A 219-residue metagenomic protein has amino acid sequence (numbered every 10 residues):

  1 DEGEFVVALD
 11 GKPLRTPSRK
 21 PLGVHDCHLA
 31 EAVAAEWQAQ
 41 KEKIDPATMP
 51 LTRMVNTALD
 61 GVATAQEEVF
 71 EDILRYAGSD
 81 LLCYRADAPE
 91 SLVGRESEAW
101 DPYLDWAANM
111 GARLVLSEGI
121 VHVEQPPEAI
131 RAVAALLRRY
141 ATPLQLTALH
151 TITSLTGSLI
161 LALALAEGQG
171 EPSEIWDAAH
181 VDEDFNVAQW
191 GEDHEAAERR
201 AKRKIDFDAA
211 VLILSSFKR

Functional and structural regions predicted by a protein language model:
D1-T64: An N-terminal structural lobe/cap that precedes and organizes the functional/catalytic core across diverse proteins
K20-V24, L82-Y84, S91, L161: Short cationic amphipathic helices and targeting signals
P21, A88-S91, R95, L144 (+1 more regions): Conserved aromatic-histidine-acidic binding/catalytic patches
E67-A132: Internal, conserved structured core segments that host functional sites
H122-H194: An internal, amphipathic alpha-helical element
H180-E183, V187-R219: Expand to "…catalyze enediolate/carbanion chemistry for C-C bond making/breaking, isomerization, decarboxylation
